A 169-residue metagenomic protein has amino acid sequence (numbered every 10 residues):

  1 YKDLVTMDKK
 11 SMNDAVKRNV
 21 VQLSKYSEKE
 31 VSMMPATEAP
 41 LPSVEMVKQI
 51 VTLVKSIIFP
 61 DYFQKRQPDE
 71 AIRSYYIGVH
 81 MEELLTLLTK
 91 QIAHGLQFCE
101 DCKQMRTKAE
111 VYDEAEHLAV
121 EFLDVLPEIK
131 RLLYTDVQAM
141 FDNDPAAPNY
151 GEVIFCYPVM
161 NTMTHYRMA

Functional and structural regions predicted by a protein language model:
Y1-A169: Terminal amphipathic alpha-helical/low-complexity segments used for targeting or macromolecular assembly
